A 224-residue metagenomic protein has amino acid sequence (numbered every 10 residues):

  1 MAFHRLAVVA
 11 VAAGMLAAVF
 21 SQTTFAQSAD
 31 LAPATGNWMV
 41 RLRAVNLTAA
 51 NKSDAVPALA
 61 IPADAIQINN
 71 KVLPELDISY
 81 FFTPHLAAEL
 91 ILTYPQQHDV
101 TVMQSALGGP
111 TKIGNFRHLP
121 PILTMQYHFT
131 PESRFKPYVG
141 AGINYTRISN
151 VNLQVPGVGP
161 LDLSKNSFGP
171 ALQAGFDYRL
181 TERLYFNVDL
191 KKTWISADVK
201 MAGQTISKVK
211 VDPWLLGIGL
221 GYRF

Functional and structural regions predicted by a protein language model:
M1-G36: Cleavable N-terminal export/targeting peptides
Q22-D77, N150, G221-R223: Short glycine/proline- and aromatic-enriched beta-strand/turn motifs that initiate or cap beta-hairpins
G36, N70-P74, R117-P121, F135 (+2 more regions): Residues that define the transmembrane beta-barrel architecture of outer-membrane proteins
M39, A87, R134-K136, R179 (+1 more regions): Membrane-spanning beta-strand positions in outer-membrane beta-barrel proteins
N46-T48, D77-Q154, P213-R223: Gram-negative (and chloroplast) outer-membrane scaffold detector with strong preference for beta-barrel transmembrane
K52-L59, V100-L107, S149-V158, D198-T205: Outer-membrane beta-barrel translocator domains and adjoining extracellular loop/strand segments of Gram-negative
A63-Q67, K112-G114, G159-L163, T205-S207: Outer-membrane beta-barrel domain signature
Q97-T101, T181-F224: Predominantly the C-terminal beta-signal and adjacent terminal strand-loop region of outer-membrane beta-barrel
